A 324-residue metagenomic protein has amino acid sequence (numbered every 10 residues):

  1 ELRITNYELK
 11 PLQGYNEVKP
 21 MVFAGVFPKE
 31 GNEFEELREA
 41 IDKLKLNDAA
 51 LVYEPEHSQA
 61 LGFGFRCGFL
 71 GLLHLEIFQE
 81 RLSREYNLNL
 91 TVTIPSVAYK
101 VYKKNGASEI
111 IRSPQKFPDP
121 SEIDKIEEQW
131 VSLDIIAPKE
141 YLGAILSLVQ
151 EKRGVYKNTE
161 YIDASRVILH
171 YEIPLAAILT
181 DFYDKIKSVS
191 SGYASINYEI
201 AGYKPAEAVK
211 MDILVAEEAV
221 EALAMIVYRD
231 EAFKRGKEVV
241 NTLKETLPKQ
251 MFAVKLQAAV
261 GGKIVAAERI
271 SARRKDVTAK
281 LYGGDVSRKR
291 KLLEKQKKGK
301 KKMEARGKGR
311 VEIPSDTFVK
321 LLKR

Functional and structural regions predicted by a protein language model:
E1-R324: Structural and coupling elements of P-loop NTPases
